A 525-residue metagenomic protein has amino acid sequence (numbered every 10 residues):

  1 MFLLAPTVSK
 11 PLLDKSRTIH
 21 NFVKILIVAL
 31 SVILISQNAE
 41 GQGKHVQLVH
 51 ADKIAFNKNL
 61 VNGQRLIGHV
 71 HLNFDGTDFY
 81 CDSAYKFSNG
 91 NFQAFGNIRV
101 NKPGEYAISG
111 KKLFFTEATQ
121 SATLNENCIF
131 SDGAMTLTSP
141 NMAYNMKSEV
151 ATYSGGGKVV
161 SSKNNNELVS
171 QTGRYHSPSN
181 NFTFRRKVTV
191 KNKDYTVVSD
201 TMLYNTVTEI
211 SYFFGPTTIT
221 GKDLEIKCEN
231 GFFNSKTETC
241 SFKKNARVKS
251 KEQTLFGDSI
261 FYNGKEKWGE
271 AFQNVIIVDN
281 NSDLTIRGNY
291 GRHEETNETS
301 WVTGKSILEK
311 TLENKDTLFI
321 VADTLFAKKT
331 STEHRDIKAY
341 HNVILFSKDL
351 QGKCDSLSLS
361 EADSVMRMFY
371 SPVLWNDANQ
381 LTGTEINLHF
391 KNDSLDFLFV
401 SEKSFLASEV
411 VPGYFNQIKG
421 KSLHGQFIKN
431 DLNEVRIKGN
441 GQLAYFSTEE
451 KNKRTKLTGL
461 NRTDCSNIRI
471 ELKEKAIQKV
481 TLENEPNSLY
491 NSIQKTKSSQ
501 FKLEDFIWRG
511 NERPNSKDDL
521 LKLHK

Functional and structural regions predicted by a protein language model:
M1-V46: Bacterial Sec-dependent N-terminal signal peptides
E40-K525: N-terminal amphipathic/hydrophobic interface segments
